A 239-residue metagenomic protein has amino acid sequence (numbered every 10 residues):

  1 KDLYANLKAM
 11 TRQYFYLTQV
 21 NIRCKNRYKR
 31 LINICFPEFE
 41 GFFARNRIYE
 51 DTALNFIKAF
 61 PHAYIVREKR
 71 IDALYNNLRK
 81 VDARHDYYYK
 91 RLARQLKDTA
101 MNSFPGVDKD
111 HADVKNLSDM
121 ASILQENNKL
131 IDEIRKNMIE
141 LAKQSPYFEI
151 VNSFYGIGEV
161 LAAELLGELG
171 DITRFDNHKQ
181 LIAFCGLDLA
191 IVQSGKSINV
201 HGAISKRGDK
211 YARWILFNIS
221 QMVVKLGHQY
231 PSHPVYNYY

Functional and structural regions predicted by a protein language model:
K1-Y239: A detector of single, family-specific signature residues that are central to catalytic or substrate-handling motifs
